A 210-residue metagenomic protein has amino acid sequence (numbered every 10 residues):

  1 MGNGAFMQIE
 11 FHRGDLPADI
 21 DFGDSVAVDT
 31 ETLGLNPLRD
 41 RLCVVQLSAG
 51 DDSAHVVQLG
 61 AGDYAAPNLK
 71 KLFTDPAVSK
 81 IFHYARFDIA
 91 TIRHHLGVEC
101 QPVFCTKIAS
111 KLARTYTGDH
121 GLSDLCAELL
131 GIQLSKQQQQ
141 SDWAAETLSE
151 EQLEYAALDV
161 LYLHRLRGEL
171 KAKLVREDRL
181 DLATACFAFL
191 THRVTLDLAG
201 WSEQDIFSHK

Functional and structural regions predicted by a protein language model:
M1-K210: DEDD superfamily 3′-5′ metal-dependent exonuclease/proofreading module
